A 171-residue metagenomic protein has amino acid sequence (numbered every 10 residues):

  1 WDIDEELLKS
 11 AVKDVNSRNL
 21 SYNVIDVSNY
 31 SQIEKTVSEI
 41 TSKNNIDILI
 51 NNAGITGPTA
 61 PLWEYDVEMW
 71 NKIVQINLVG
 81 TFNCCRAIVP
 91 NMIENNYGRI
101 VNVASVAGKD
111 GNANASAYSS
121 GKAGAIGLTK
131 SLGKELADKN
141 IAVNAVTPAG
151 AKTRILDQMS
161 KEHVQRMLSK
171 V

Functional and structural regions predicted by a protein language model:
E5-E6, V24-K35, V67: The beta1-alpha1 cofactor-binding region of Rossmann-like NAD(H)/NADP(H)-dependent oxidoreductases
A60-L62, M69-N71, L156, V164-M167: Substrate-binding pocket helix/loop in short-chain dehydrogenase/reductase
W63, D110-S116, D138-K139: Active-site loop immediately N-terminal to the catalytic Tyr-X3-Lys motif of short-chain dehydrogenase/reductase
W63-F82, Y97, V101, A125: Catalytic Tyr-X3-Lys loop
C85, G121, T129: Active-site helix of classical SDR
P90, K134-D138: Alpha-helical segment proximal to the catalytic Tyr-Lys
S105: Residue(s) in the substrate-gating loop at a strand-loop-helix junction that position the organic substrate next
T147-Q158: Short, flexible catalytic-loop segment of classical short-chain dehydrogenase/reductase
